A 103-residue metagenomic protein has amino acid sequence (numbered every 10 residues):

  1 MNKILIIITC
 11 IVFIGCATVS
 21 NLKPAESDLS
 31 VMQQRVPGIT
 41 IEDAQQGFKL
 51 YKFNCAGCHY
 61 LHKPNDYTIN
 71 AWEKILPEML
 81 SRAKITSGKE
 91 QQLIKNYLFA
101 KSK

Functional and structural regions predicted by a protein language model:
I4-F13: Sec-dependent N-terminal signal peptides
T9, F48-Y51: Residue-level signal for mature regions of secreted extracellular proteins and peptides
A17-V19: Bacterial signal peptide processing site
N21-K49: Electrostatic cytochrome c docking/interface patches
P37, A44-Q46, Y60-K84: Gly/Gly-Pro-rich "capping" loops immediately C-terminal to redox-active cysteine motifs in periplasmic/lumenal
Y51-L61, I94: The canonical Cys-X-X-Cys-His
S87-K103: C-terminal capping alpha-helices of c-type cytochrome domains
